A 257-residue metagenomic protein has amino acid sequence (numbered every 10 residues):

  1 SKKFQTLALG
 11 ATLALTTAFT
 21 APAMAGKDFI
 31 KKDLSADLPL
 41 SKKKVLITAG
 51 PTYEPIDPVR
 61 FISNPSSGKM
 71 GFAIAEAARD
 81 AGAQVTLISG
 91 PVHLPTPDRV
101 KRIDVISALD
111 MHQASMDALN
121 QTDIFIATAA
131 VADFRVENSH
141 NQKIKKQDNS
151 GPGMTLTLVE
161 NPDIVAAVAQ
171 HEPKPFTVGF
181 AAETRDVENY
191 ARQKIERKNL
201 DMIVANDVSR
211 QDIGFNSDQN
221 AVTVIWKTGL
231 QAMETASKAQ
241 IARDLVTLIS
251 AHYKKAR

Functional and structural regions predicted by a protein language model:
S1-A8: Bacterial N-terminal signal peptides that target proteins for export
F4, L15-A23: C-terminal segment of classical bacterial N-terminal signal peptides
K27, R79, Q84-G214, A232 (+1 more regions): Glycine-rich phosphate/dinucleotide-binding loop and adjoining beta-alpha-beta core of small-molecule
K27-L34: Internal gly/pro-rich beta-alpha loop/helix module that stabilizes soluble enzyme cofactors or their anionic handles
D37-S107, L119: Glycine-rich phosphate/diphosphate-binding loop of Rossmann-like nucleotide-binding domains
D57-K69, Q147-D148, G153-N161, A236: Glycine- and acidic-residue-enriched helix-capping/strand-helix junction motifs
V59, G71, A75, S115 (+3 more regions): Generic hydrophobic/aromatic pocket-lining and core-packing "Φ" positions
G229-R257: Phosphate-binding loop/pocket of nucleotide- and phosphate-handling active sites
